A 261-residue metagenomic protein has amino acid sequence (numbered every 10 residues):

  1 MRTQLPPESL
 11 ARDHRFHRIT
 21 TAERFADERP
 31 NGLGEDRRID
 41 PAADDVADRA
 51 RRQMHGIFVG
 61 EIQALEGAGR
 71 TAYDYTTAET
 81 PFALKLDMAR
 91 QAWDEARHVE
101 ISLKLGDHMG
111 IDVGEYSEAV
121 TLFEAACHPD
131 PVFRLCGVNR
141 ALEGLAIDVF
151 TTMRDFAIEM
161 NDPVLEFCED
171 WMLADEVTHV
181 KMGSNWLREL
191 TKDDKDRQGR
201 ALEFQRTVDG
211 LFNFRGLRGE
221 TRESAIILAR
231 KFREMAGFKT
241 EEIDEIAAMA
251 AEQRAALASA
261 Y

Functional and structural regions predicted by a protein language model:
M1-Y261: Non-heme di-metal
